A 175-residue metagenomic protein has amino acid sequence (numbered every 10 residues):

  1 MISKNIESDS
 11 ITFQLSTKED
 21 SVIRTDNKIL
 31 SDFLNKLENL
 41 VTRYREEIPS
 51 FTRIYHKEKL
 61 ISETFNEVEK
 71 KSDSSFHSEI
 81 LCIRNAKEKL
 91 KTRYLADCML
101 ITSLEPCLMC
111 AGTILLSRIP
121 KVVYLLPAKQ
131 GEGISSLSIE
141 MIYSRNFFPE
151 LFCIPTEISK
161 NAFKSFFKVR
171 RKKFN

Functional and structural regions predicted by a protein language model:
M1-E47, P106, G112-N175: Zinc-dependent deaminase
P49-H56: Short beta-strand scaffold segments in enzyme catalytic cores
I61-V68: Short beta->alpha transition motifs characteristic of CBS
V68-L81: A short, polar/charged loop-to-alpha-helix boundary motif
I83-L95: A contiguous binding-surface segment within folded domains or other stable secondary-structure elements
T92-L104: Immediate flanking context of iron-sulfur cluster ligation sites
